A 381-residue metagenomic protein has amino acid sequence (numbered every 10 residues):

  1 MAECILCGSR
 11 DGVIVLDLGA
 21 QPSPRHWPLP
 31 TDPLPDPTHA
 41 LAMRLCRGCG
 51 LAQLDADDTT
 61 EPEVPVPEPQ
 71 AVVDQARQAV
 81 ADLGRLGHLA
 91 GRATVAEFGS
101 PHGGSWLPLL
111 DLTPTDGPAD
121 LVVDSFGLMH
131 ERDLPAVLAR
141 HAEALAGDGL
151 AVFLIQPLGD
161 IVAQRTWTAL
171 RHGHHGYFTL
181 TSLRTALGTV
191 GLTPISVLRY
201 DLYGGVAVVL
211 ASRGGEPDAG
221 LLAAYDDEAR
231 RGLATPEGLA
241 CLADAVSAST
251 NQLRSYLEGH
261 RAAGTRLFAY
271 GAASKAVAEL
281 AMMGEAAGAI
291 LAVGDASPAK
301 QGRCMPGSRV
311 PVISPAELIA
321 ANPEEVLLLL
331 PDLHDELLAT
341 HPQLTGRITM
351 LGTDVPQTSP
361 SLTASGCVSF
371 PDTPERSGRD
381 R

Functional and structural regions predicted by a protein language model:
M1-D74, L198: N-terminal juxtadomain amphipathic helix that follows a signal peptide/anchor or precedes a small N-terminal auxiliary
V73-G91: Conserved alpha-helix/loop element of class I SAM-dependent methyltransferases that forms part of the SAM/SAH-binding
D82-L83, R213-R381: Hydrophobic, well-ordered beta-alpha structural blocks that scaffold small-molecule cofactor pockets
A90-P101, L267-Y270: Conserved class I S-adenosyl-L-methionine
D120-L134: A short SAM/SAH-binding and catalytic strip from SAM-dependent methyltransferases
P135-L150: A short glycine-rich, Lys/Arg-flanked "PGG" loop and its adjoining helix->strand segment in the class I
D148-Q156, T349-T353: Conserved beta-strand signature within the Rossmann-like core of class I S-adenosyl-L-methionine
F153-G176, L180-S182: Short, glycine-/aromatic-enriched active-site segment of Class I SAM-dependent methyltransferases
